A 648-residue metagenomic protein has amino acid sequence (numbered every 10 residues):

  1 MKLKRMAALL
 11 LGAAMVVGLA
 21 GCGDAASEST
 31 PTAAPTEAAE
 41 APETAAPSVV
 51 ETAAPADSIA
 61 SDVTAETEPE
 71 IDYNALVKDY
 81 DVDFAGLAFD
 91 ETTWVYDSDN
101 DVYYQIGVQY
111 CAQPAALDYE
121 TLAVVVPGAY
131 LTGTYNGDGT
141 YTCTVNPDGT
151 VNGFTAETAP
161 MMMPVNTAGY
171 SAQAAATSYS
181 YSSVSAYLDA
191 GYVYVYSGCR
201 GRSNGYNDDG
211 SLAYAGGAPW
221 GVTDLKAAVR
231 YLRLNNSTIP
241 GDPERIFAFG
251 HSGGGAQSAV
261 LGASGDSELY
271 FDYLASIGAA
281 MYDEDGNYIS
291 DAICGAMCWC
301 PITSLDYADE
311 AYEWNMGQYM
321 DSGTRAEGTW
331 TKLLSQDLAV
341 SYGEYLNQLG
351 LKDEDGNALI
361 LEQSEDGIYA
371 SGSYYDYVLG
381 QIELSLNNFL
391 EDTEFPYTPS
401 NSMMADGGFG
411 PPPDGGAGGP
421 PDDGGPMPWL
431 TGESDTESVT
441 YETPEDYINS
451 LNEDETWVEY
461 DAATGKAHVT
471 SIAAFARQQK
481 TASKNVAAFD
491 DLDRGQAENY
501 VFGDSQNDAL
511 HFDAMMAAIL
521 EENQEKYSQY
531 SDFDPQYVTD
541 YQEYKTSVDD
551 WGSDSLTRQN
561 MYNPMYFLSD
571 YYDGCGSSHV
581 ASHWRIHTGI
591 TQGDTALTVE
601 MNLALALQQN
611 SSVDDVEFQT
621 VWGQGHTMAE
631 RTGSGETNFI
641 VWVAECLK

Functional and structural regions predicted by a protein language model:
V17-T44: Sec-dependent signal peptide cleavage junction
I59-T158: Catalytic-loop region of hydrolases
A129-A186, Q592-M601: Short, surface-exposed "cap/lid" segments of acyl-processing enzymes
P164-V222, G262-S264, G623-M628, S634: Cap/lid segment of the alpha/beta-hydrolase catalytic domain
S180-V184, L188-D189, A311-E365, A405 (+4 more regions): Active-site-adjacent alpha-helix of alpha/beta-hydrolase-fold enzymes
D209, M403-K648: C-terminal subdomain of alpha/beta-hydrolase-fold enzymes, centered on the catalytic histidine and its supporting
Y214-T238, T637-V641: Alpha/beta-hydrolase active-site loop
L234-Y319, D406-G410, G416-G419, G424-P428: Primarily recognizes the serine-hydrolase "nucleophile elbow" in alpha/beta-hydrolase and SGNH/GDSL folds
